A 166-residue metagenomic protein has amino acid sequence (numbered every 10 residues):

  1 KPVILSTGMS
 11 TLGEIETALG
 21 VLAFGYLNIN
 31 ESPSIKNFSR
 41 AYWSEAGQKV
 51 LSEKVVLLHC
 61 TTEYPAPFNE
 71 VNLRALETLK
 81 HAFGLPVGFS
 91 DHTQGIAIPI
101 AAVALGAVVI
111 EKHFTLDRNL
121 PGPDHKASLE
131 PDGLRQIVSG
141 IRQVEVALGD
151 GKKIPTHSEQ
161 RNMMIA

Functional and structural regions predicted by a protein language model:
K1-A166: Catalytic cores and adjacent flexible loops of soluble metabolic enzymes that perform enolate/carbanion chemistry on
